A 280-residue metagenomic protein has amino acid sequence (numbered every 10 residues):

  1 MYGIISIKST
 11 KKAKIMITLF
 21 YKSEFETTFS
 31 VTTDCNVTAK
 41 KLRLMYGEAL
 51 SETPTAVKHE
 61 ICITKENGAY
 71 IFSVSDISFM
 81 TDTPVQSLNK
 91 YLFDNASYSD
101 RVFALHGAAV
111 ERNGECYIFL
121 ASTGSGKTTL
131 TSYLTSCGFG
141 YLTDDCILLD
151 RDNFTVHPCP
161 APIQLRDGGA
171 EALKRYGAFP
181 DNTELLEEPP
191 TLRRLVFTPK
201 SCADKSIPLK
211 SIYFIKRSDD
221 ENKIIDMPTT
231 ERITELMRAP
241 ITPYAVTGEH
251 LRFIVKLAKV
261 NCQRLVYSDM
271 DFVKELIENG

Functional and structural regions predicted by a protein language model:
I4-I7, K11-F79: Long, basic/Gly/Ser/Thr-rich N-terminal segments that mediate initial subcellular attachment or targeting
I17-L42, A56-K58, A108, R112-A121 (+2 more regions): Glycine-rich, often acidic-flanked micro-motifs that create phosphate/phosphodiester-binding or positioning elements
M45-A49, N95, C137: Conserved short hydrophobic interaction patches
I71-N113: Extreme N-terminal, non-catalytic leader segments that precede Walker-type/kinase nucleotide-binding cores
G124: Walker A (P-loop) phosphate-binding loop of P-loop NTPases
K127: Conserved lysine of the Walker
